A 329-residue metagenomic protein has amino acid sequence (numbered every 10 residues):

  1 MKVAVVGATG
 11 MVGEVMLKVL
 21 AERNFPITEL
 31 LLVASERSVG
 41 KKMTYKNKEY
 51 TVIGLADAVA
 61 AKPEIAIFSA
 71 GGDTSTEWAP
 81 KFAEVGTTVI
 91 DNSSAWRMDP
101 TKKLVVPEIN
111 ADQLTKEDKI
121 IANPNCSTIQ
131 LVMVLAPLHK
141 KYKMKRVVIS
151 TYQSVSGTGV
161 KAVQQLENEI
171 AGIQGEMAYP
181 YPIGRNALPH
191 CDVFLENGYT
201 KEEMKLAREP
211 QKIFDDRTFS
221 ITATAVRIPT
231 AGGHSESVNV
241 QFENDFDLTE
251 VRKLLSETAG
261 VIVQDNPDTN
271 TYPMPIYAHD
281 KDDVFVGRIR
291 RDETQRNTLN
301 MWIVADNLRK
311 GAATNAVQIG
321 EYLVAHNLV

Functional and structural regions predicted by a protein language model:
M1-I183, T218-S220, V284-F285, I289-Q295 (+3 more regions): N-terminal Rossmann-like NAD(P) cofactor-binding subdomain of oxidoreductases, focused on the glycine-rich
A66, V155-V329: Charged docking surfaces used in two-component/phosphorelay signaling
